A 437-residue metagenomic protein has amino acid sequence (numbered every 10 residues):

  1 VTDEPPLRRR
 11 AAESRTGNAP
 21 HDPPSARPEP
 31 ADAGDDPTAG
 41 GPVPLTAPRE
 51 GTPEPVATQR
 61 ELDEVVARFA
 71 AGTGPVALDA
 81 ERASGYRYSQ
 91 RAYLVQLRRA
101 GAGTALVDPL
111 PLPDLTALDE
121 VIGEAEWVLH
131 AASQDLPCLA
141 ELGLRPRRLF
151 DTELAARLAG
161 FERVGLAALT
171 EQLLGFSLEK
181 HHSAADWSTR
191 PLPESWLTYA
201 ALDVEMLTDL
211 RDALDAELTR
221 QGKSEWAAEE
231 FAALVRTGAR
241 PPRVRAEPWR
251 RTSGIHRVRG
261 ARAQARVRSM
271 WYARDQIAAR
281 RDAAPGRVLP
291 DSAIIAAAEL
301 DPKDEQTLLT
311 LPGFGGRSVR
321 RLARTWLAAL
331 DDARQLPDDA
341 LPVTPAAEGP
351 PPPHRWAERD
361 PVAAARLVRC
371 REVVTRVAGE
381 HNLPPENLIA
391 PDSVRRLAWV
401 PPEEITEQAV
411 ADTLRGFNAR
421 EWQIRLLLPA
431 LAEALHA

Functional and structural regions predicted by a protein language model:
V1-V76, A80: N-terminal accessory regions of nucleic-acid-interacting proteins
P30-D36, A83-R87, G103-L106, Q134-A140 (+6 more regions): Short, functional N-terminal and low-complexity linear motifs
A39-P44, Y93-L94, H381: Intrinsically disordered, low-complexity boundary segments flanking structured domains
V43-T46, D114-T116, P146-R147, R274 (+1 more regions): A short alpha-helix capping/helix-coil boundary motif
T52, A105, E153-L154, R281 (+2 more regions): Short, contiguous strand/loop micro-motifs
P53-L78, A83-E217: Conserved DEDDh/DEDDy metal-dependent 3′-5′ exonuclease domain
E194-S195, L210, L214-A437: Accessory DNA-binding and partner-docking regions appended to nucleic-acid-acting proteins, especially the terminal
